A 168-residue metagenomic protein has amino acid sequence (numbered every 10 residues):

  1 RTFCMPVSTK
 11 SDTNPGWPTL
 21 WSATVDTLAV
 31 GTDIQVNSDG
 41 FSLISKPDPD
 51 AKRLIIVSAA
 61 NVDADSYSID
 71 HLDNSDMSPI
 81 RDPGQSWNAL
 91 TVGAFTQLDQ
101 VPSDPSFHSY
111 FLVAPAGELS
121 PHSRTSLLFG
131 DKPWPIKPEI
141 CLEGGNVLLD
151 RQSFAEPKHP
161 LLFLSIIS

Functional and structural regions predicted by a protein language model:
R1-S86: Substrate-binding/access-modulating region of protease and related hydrolase catalytic domains
S75-S168: Extracellular S/T/G-rich loop segment that most often corresponds to the catalytic His/Ser-adjacent loop
